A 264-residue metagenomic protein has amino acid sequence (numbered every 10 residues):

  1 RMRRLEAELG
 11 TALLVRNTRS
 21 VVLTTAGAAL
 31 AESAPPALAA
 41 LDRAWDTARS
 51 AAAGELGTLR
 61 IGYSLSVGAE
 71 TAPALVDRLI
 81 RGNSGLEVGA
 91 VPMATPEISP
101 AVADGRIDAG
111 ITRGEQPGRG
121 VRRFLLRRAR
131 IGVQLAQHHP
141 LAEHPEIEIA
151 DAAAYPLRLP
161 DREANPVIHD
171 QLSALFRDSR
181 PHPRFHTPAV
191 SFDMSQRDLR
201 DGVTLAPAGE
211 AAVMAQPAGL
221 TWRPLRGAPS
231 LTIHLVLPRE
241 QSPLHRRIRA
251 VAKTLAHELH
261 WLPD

Functional and structural regions predicted by a protein language model:
R4-T25: A short LG(V/I)-centered, amphipathic sequence patch enriched for acidic residue(s) preceding the LG motif
E8-L9, L30-A52: Alpha-helical linker/hinge and terminal dimerization helices associated with HTH transcriptional regulators
L56-G118, A189: Central regulatory/effector-binding core of bacterial HTH transcription factors
R113, Y155-S179, L244-R247, L259-P263: Secondary-structure junction motif
R113-R119, D170, D178, S191-T221: A ligand-binding cleft/hinge motif common to bilobed small-molecule-binding domains
P117-R130, H144-P145, M214-L225: Ligand-binding "clamshell"
R123-I131, L135-L157, H245-R246: Flexible hinge/capping segments at coil-to-helix
M194-S195, G209-T221, R226-D264: C-terminal effector-binding regulatory domain of bacterial HTH transcription factors
